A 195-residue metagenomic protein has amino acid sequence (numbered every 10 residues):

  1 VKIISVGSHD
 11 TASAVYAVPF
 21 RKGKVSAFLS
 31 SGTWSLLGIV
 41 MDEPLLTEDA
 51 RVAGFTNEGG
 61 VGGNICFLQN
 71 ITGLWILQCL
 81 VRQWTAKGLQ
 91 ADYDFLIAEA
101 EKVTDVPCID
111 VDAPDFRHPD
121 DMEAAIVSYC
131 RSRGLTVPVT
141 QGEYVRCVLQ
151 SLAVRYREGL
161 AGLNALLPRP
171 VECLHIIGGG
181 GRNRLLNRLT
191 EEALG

Functional and structural regions predicted by a protein language model:
K2-L174, R182-G195: Active-site core segments that coordinate phosphate-bearing ligands/cofactors across diverse enzyme families
G178: Small/polar loops that bind or transfer phosphate-bearing groups
